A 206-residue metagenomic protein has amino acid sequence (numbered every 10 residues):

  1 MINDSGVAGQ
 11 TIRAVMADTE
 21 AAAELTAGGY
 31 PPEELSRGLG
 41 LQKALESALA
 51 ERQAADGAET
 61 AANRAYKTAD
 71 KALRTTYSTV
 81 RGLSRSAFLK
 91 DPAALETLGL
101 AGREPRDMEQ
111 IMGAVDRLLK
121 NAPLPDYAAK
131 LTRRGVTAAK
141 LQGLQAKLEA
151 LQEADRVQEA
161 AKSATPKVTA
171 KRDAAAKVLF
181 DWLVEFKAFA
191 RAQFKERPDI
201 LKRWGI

Functional and structural regions predicted by a protein language model:
M1-I206: Basic/polar low-complexity intrinsically disordered segments
